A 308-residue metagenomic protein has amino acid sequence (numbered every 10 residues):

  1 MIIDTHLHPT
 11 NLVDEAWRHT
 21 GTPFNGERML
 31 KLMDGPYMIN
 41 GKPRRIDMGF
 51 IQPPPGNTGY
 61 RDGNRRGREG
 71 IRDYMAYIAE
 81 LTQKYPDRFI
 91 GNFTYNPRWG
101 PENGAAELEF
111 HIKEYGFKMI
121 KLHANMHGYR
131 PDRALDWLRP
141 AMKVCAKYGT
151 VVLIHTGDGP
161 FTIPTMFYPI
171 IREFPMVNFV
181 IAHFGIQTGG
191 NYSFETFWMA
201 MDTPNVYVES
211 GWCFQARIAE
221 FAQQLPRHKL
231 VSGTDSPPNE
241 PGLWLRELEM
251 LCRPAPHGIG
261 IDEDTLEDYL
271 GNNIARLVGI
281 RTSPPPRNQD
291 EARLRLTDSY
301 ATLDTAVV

Functional and structural regions predicted by a protein language model:
M1-M48, R227, E240-V308: Mid-to-C-terminal alpha-helical segments outside catalytic/metal-binding sites
I2, G49, F89-G91, V152 (+4 more regions): Hydrophobic/aromatic residues located in beta-strands of well-ordered beta-sheets within soluble catalytic
H6, M33, I78, T82 (+9 more regions): Conserved, mostly hydrophobic/aromatic
R18-F24, N57-G59, R66-I71, N96-G104 (+5 more regions): Acidic-and-aromatic substrate-binding clefts and catalytic sites of carbohydrate-active enzymes
H19-T20, E27-R66, R88-N96, K118-M119 (+1 more regions): Divalent metal-dependent hydrolysis catalytic cores, especially in the metallo-beta-lactamase
F24-Y37, R72-A79, G104-L108, I163-Y168 (+2 more regions): Alpha-helical scaffolding within the catalytic cores of extracellular/periplasmic polymer-degrading hydrolases
D62-L153, V206: Active-site gating/metal-coordination segments in enzymes
K118-M119, Y129-S232, N288, T305-V307: Catalytic pocket-lining loop regions of alpha/beta-barrel enzymes, especially the amidohydrolase/enolase/GH5 lineages
